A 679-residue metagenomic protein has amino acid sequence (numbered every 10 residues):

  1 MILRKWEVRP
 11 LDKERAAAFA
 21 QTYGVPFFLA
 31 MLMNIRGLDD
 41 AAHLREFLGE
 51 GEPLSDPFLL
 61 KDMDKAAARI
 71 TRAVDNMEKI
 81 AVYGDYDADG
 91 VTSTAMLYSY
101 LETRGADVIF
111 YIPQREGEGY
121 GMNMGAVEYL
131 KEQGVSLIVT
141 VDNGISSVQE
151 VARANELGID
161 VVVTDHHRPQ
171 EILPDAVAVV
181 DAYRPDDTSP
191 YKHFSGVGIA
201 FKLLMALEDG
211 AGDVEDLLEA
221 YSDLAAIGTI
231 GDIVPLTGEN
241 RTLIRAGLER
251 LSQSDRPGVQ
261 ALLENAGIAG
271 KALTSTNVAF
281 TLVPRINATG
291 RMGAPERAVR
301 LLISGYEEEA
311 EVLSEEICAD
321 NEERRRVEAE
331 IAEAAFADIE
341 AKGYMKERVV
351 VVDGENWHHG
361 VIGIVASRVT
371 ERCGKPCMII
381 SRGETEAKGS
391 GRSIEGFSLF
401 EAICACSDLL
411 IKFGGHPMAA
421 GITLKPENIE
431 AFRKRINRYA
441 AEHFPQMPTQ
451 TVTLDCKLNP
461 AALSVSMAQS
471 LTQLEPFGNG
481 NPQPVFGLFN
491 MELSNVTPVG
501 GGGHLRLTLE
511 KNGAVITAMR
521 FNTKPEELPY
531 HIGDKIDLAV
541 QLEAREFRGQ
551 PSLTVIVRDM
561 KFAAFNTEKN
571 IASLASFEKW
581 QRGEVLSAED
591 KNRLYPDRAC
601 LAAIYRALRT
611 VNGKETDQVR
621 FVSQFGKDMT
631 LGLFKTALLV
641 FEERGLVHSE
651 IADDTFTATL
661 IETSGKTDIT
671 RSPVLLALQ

Functional and structural regions predicted by a protein language model:
I2, R9-L137, L157, D209-A431 (+1 more regions): Hydrophobic helix-and-loop "lid/oligomerization" segment in the mid-to-C-terminal part of catalytic domains
R72, R168-D181, A341, L509-A514: Acidic-glycine-rich active-site phosphate/pyrophosphate-binding loop
G90, R115-Y120, R168-Q170, F625-M629: Short, small-residue-enriched loops and turns at beta-alpha junctions that line or gate enzyme active sites
M96, P174-D213, L218-I230, C600: Short alpha-helices
L97, E102, G238-F336, V349 (+3 more regions): Acidic, two-metal ion nucleic-acid-processing modules in DNA metabolism proteins
V127, V151-A152, L638: Short amphipathic alpha-helical segments and helix-helix/interface helices
G134, V141-V197: Histidine/acidic-residue-rich, glycine-tolerant segments that coordinate divalent metal ions
